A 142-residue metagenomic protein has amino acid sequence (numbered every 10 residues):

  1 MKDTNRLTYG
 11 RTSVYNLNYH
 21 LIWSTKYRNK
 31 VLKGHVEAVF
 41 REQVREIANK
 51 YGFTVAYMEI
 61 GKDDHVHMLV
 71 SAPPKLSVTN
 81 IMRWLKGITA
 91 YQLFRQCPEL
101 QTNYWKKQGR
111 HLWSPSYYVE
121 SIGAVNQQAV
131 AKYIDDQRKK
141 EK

Functional and structural regions predicted by a protein language model:
M1-K142: Basic nucleic-acid-binding interfaces
